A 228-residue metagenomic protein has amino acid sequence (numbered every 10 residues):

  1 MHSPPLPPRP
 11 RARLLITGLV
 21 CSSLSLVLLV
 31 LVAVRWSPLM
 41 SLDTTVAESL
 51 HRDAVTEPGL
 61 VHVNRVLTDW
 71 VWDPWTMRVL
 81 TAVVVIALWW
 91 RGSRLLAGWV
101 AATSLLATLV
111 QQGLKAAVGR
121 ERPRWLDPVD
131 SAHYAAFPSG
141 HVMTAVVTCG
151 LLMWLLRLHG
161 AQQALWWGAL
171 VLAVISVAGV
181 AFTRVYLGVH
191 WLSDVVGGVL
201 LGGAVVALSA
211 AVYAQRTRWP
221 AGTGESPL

Functional and structural regions predicted by a protein language model:
M1-T76, A117-V129: N-terminal transmembrane-helix/juxtamembrane module of multi-pass inner/ER membrane proteins
R13-C21, L80-L109: Interfacial segments of alpha-helical transmembrane regions
L15-L19, R78, A97-A102, W167-V174 (+2 more regions): Hydrophobic alpha-helical transmembrane segments
V46, L67, L114, H141 (+1 more regions): Divalent metal-coordination and catalytic microenvironments
G59, G92-A97, R124, Q162-G168: Membrane-helix interface segments
T68-G92, V146-L152, L156: Hydrophobic alpha-helical transmembrane segments
V84, D127-L228: Membrane-embedded catalytic cores of phosphoryl/pyrophosphoryl-handling enzymes
A107-E121: Transmembrane alpha-helix/helix-exit interface in multi-pass inner-membrane proteins
